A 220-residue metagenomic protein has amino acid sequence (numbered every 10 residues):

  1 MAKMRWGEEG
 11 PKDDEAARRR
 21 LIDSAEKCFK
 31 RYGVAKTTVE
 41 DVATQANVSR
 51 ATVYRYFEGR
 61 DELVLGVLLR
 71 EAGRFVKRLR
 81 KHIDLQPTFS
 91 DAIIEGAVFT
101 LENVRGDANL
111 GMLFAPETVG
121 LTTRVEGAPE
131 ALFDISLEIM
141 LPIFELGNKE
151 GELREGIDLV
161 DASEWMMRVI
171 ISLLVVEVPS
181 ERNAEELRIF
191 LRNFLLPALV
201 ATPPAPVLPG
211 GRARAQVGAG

Functional and structural regions predicted by a protein language model:
M1-E8, D134-E150, M167-V169, V175-G220: C-terminal peripheral helix-coil segments that are non-catalytic and often amphipathic
M1-Y32, K36-Q45, E62-L65, R70: Basic, helix-initiating cap at the start of DNA-binding domains
S24-C28, N103, V169: Short amphipathic alpha-helical elements of helix-turn-helix/winged-helix folds
A46-F57: Short hydrophobic/aromatic patch on the recognition helix
G66, L79-N109, S163-M166, A213: Hydrophobic alpha-helical connector segments
G73, T123-E152, V160-E164: Amphipathic alpha-helical packing segments from all-alpha helical-bundle domains
E95, V104-G127, L141: Amphipathic alpha-helical segments used for helix-helix packing
L110-A115, T122-T123, E152, G156-I157 (+2 more regions): Short, hydrophobic secondary-structure boundary micro-motifs
